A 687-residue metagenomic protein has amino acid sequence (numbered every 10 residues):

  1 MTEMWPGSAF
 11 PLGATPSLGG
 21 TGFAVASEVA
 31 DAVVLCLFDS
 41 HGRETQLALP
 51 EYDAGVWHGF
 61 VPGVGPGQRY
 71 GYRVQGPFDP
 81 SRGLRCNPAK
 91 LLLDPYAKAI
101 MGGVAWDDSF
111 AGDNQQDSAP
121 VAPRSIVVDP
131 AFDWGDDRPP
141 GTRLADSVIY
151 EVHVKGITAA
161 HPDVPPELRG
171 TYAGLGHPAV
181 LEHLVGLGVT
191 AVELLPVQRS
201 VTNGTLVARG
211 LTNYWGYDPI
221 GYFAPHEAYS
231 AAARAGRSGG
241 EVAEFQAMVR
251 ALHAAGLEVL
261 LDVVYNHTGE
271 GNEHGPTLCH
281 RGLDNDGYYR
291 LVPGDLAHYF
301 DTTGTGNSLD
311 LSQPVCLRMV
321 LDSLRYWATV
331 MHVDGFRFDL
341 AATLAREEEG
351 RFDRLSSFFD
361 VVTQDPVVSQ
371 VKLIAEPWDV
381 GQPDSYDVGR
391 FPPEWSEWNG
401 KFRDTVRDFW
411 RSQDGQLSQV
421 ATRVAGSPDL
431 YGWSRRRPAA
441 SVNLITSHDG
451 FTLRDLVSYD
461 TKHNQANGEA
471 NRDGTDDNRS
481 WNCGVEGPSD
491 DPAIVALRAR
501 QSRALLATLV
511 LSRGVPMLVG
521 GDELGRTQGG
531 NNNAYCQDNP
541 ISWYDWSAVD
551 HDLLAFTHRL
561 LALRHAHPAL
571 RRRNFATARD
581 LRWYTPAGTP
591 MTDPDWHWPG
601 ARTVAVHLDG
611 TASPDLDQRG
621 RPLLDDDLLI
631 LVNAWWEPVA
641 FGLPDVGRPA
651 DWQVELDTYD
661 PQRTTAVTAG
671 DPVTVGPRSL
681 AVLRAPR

Functional and structural regions predicted by a protein language model:
M1-Y150, K155, Y172, L184 (+4 more regions): Carbohydrate-interacting/catalytic domains
S27-V29, E51-D53, G63-G65, G76 (+19 more regions): Short, flexible loop/turn elements at secondary-structure junctions
V74-D136, N203-A224, A255, G275-F300 (+1 more regions): Core domains of carbohydrate- and sulfate-ester-processing enzymes
S81-R85, H161-P165, P196, T202-A208 (+5 more regions): Short, solvent-exposed loop/turn and secondary-structure capping segments
V148-Y150, V192, V259-L261, F336 (+2 more regions): Hydrophobic faces of well-ordered beta-strands that scaffold small-molecule active sites in alpha/beta enzyme cores
H153-V333, R337-Q364, L430: Substrate-binding/active-site clefts of carbohydrate-active enzymes
H332, A345-E348, D353-G520, G525 (+7 more regions): Conserved alpha/beta catalytic core and glycan-binding cleft of carbohydrate-active enzymes
